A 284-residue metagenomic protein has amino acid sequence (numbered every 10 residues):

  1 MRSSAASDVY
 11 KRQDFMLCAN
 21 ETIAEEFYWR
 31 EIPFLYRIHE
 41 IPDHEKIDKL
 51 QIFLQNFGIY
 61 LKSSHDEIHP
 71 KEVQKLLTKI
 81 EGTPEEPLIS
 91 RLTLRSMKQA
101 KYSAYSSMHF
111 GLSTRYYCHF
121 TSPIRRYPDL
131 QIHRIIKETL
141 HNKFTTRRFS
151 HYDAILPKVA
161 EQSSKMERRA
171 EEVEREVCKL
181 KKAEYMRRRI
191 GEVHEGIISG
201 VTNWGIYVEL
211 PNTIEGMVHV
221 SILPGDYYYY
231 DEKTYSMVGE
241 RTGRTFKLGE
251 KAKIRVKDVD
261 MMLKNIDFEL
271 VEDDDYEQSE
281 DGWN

Functional and structural regions predicted by a protein language model:
M1-A6, Y10: Single conserved hydrophobic/aromatic residue that forms the stacking wall/gate of nucleotide- or nucleobase-binding
R2, I32, K264: Residue-level signal for beta-strand positions within conserved beta-sheet cores that form or flank
T22, E40, E45, F53-N284: Structured C-terminal cores of nucleic-acid metabolism proteins
I23-R37: Glycine-rich phosphate/pyrophosphate-binding loops and their adjacent beta-strand/loop elements at enzyme active sites
